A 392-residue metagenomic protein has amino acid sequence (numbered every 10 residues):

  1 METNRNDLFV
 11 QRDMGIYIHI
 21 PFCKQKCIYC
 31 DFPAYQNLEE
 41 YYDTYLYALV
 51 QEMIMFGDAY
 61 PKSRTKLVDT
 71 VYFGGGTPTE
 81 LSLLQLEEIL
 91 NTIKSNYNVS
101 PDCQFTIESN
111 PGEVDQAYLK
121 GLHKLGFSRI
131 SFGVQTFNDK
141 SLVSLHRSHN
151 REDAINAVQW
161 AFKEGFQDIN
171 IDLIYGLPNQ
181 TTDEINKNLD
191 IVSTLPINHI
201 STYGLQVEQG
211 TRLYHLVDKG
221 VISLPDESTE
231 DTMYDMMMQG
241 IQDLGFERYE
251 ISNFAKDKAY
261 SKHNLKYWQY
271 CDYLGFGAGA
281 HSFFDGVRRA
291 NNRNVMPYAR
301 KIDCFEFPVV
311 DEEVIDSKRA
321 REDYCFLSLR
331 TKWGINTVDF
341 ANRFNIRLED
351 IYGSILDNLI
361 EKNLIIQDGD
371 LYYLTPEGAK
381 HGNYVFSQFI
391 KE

Functional and structural regions predicted by a protein language model:
N6-D13, A34-A59, L67-I346, Y384: C-terminal scaffold of the Radical SAM
I16-H19: Short active-site neighborhood of thiol/selenol oxidoreductases, capturing the structured segment around
P21-A34: Local cysteine-cluster metal-coordination motifs and their immediate loop/turn environment, predominantly Fe-S cluster
F254, G369-Y372: Short, Lys/Arg-rich nucleic-acid/phosphate-binding segment
I346-N358: Short amphipathic alpha-helical interaction segments
I360-D370: A short, conserved structural fragment
Y372-A379: Basic, amphipathic "hinge/linker" alpha-helix immediately C-terminal to the N-terminal HTH DNA-binding motif
A379-E392: Short, amphipathic alpha-helical interaction segments positioned at domain boundaries
